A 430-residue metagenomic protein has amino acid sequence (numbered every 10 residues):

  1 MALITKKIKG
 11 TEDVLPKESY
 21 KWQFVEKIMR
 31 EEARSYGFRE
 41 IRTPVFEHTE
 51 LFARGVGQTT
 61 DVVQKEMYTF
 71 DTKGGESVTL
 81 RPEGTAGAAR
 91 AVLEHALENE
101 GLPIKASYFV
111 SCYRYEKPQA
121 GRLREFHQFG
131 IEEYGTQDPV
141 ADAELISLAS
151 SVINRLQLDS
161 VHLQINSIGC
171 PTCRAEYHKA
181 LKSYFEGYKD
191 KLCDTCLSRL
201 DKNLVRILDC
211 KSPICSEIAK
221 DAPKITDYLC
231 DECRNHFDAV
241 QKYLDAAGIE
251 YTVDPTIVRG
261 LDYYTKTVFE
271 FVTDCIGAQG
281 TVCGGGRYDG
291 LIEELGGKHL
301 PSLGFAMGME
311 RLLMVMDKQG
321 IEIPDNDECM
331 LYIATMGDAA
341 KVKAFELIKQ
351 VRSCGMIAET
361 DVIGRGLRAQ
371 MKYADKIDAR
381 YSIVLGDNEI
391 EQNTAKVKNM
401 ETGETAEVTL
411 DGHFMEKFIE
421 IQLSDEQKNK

Functional and structural regions predicted by a protein language model:
M1-R368, Y373-K430: TRNA-recognition modules of translation machinery and tRNA-sensing kinases, especially anticodon-binding
